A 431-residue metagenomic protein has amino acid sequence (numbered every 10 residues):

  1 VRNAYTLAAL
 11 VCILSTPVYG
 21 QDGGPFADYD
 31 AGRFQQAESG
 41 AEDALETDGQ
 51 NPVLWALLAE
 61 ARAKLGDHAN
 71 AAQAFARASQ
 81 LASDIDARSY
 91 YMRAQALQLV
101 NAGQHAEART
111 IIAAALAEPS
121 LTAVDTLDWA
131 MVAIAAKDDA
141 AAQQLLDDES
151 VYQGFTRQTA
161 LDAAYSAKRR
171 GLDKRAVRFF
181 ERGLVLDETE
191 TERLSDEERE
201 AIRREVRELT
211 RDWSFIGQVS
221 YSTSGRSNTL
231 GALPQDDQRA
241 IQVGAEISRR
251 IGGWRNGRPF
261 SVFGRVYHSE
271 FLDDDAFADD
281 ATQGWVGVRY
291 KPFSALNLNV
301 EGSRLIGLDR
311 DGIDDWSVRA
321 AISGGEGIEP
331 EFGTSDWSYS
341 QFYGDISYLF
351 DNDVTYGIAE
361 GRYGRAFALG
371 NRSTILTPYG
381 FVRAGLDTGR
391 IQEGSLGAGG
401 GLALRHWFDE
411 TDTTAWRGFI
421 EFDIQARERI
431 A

Functional and structural regions predicted by a protein language model:
V1-L7: Bacterial N-terminal signal peptides that target proteins for export
L7-S15: Bacterial N-terminal signal peptides
T16-G20: Sec/Tat signal peptide C-region and signal peptidase I cleavage site
Q21-L209: Alpha-helical protein-protein interaction scaffolds
A56-L57, L127, A135, T156-L172 (+2 more regions): Transmembrane beta-barrel domains of bacterial outer-membrane proteins
